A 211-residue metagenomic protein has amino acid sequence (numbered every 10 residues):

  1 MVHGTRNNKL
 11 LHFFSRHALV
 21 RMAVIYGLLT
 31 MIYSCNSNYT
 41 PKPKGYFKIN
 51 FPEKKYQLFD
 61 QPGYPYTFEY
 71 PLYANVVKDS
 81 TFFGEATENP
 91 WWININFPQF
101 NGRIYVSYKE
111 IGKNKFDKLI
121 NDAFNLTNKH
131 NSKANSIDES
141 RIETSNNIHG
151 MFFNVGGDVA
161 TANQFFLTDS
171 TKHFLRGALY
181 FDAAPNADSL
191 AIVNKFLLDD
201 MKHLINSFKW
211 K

Functional and structural regions predicted by a protein language model:
M1-A18: N-terminal secretory signal peptides that target proteins for export/translocation
L19-Y26: Sec-dependent signal peptide recognition, specifically the positively charged N-region followed immediately by
M31-S34: C-terminal motif of bacterial Sec signal peptides marking the signal peptidase cleavage site
N36-Y39: Bacterial signal peptide processing site
K42, I49-P52, S80-R176, A183-A187: Conserved polar/disulfide-associated segments of primarily extracytoplasmic proteins
K55-W92: Post-signal-peptide N-terminal segment of Sec-exported extracytoplasmic proteins
V77, L126-K129, L204-S207, K211: Structured segments of extracytoplasmic/periplasmic soluble domains in secreted or envelope-associated proteins
A178-K211: Surface-exposed amphipathic alpha-helical segments
